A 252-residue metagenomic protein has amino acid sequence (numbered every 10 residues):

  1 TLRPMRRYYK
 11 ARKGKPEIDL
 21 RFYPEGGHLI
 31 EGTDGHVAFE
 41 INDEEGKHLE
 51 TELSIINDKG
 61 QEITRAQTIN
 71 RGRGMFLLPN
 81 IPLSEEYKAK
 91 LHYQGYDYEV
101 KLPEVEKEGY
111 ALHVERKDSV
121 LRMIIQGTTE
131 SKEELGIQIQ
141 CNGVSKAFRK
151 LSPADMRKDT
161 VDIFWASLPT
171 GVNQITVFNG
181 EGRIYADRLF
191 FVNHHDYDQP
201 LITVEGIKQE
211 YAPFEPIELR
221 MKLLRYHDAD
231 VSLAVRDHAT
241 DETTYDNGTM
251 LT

Functional and structural regions predicted by a protein language model:
T1-R12, D19, K101, L189 (+1 more regions): Acidic glycine/proline-rich low-complexity segments
L2-R12, G95-A111, F148-K150, R183-H195: Edge beta-strands of extracellular beta-sandwich domains
R3-P79, E85-K90: Solenoidal tandem-repeat scaffolds enriched in leucines and small polar residues
K15-D43, E99-T128, Q199-A212: Extracellular ectodomain segments of secreted/surface proteins
D34-N42, K47-R65, E86-H92, V120-K150 (+2 more regions): Beta-strand-rich binding/interaction modules
E62-G72, S145-M156, L189-V192, Y245-T252: Solvent-exposed serine/threonine-rich low-complexity stretches and specific carbohydrate-binding patches
T64-A66, R73-N80, R122-I124, K158-A166 (+1 more regions): Exposed aromatic-hydrophobic patches
